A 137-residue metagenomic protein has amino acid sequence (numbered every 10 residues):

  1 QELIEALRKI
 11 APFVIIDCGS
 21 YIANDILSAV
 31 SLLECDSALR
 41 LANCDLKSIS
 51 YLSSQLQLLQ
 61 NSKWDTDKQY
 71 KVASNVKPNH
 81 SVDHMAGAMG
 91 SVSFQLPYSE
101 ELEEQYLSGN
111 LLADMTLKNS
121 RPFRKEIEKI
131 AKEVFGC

Functional and structural regions predicted by a protein language model:
Q1-K9, E103-N110: P-loop/Walker-type NTP enzyme "switch/lid" segment
E2-S28: Switch II (G3) loop of P-loop NTPases
F13, S37, S91-F94: Well-ordered beta-strand positions
I15-D17, L39-C44, Q69-N75: Conserved beta-strand segments of the P-loop GTPase G domain that flank and frequently precede/overlap
Y21-I22, C35-S53: Conserved Switch II/interswitch segment of TRAFAC-class P-loop GTPases
L52-D65: Conserved C-terminal guanine-recognition region of P-loop GTPase G domains, centered on the G4
N75-N79, D83-T116: Beta-strand-loop-alpha "switch" segments that mediate conformational coupling across diverse proteins
S108-C137: NTP-binding/hydrolysis catalytic cores, primarily Walker-type P-loop NTPases
